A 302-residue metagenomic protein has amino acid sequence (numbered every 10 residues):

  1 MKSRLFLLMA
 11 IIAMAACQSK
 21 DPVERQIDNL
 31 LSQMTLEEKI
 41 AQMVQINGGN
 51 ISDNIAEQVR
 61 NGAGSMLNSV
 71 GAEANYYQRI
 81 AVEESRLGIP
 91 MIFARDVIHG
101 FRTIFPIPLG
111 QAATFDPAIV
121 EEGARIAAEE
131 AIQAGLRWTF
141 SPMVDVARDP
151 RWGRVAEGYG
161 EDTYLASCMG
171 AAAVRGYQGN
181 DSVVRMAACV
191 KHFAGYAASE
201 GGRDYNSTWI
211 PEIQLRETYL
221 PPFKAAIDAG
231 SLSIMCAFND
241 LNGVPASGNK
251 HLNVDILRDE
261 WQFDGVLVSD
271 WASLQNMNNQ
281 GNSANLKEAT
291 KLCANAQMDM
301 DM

Functional and structural regions predicted by a protein language model:
R4-M14: Sec-dependent N-terminal signal peptides
A16-M302: Glycoside hydrolase catalytic-domain context in secreted enzymes
